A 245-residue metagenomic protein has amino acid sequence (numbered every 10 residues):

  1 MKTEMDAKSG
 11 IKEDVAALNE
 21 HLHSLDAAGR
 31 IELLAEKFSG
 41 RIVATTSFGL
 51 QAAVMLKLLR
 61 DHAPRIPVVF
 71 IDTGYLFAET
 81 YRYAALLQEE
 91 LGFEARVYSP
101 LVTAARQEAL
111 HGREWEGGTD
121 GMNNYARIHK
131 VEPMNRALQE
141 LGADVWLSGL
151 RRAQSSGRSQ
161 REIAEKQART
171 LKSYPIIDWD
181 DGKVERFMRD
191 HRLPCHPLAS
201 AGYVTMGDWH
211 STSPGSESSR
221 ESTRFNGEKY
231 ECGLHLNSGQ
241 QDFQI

Functional and structural regions predicted by a protein language model:
K2-I245: Nucleotide-activated chemistry modules centered on ATP-dependent adenylation/adenylyltransferase
